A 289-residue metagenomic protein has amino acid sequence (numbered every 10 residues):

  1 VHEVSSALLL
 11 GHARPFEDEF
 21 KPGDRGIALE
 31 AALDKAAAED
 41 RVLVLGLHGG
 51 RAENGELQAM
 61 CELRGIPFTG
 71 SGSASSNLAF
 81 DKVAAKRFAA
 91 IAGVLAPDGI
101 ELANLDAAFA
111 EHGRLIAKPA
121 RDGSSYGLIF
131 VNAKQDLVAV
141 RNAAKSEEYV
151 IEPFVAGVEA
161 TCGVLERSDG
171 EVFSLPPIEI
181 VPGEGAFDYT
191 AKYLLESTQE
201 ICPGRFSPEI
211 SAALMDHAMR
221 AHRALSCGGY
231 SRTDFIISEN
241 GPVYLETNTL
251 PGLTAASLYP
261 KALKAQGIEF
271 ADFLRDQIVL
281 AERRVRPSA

Functional and structural regions predicted by a protein language model:
V1-T69, S73-A74, L78-F80, A84 (+3 more regions): ATP-binding N-terminal substructure of ATP-dependent carboxylate-amine bond-forming enzymes
V4, P67-F68, A96, L115 (+1 more regions): Hydrophobic beta-strand scaffold residues
L33-A38, S76-G157, S168-D169, A212: Active-site nucleotide/adenylate-binding loops and adjacent lid/helix of ATP-dependent enzymes
A59-E62, F187-L194, T249: Short, flexible, mixed-charge acidic loops at enzyme active sites
A59-F68, A133-V138, Q266-G267: A glycine- and small-aliphatic-rich helix-loop capping segment at beta-alpha/alpha-beta transitions that lines
N132-D216, I237, P242-V243: Phosphate-binding site of ATP-dependent enzymes
S207-A289: ATP-dependent carboxylate activation and anion-phosphoryl transfer catalytic cores that bind Mg-ATP to form
